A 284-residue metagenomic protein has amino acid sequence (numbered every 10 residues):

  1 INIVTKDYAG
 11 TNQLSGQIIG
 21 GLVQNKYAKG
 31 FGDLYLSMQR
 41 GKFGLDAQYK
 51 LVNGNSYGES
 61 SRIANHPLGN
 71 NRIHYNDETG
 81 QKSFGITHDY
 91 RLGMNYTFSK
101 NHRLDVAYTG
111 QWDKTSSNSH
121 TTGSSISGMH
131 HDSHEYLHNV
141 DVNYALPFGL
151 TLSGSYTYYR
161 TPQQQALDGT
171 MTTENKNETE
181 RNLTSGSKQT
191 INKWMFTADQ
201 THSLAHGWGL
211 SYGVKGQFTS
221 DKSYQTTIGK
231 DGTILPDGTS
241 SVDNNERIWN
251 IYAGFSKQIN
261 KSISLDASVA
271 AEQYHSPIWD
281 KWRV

Functional and structural regions predicted by a protein language model:
I1-N118, M129-T161, D199-S211, K215 (+1 more regions): Membrane-proximal, glycine/serine-rich, low-complexity loop/turn segments characteristic of large bacterial
G58-D77, T121-S124, D168-N177, D231-T233: Short, flexible helix-coil linker/hinge segments at the edges of structured domains or between repeats
H74-N76, G85, I126, E180-N182 (+1 more regions): Hydrophobic alpha-helical segments, principally membrane-spanning helices and signal/leader peptides
D89-D113, H131-D280: Face-selective signature of the C-terminal outer-membrane beta-barrel domain
S119-T121, D221: A cross-family "folded-core" feature that marks the main globular domain of proteins
R283-V284: Short glycine-enriched, charge-decorated loop/helix-capping segments at active-site entrances that position
